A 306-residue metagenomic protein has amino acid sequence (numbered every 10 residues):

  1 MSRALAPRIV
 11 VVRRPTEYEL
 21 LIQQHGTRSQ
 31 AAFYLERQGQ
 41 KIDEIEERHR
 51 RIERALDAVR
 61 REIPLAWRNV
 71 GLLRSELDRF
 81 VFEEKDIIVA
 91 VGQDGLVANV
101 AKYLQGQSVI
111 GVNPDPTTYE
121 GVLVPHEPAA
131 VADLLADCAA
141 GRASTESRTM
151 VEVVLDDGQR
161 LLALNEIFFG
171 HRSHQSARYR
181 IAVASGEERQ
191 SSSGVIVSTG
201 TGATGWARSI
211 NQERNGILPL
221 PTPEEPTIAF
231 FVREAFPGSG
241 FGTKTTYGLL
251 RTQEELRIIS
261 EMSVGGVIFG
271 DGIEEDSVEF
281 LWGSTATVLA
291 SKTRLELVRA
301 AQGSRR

Functional and structural regions predicted by a protein language model:
S2-P7, P15, L20, Y34 (+3 more regions): Catalytic phosphate-donor-binding core of small-molecule kinases
V12-R14, S198: Short hydrophobic segments within beta-strands
Q24-E46: A solvent-exposed, charged loop/short amphipathic helix patch at secondary-structure junctions
R74-F82: A short, basic/flexible loop-to-alpha-helix module at the beginning of a structural domain
D86-I87: Structural motif
A90-D94: N-terminal glycine-rich "phosphate-gripper" loop used for MgATP/nucleotide binding and carboxylate activation
L96-A101, A203-R208: Short glycine/serine/threonine-rich phosphate/pyrophosphate-binding segments that cradle anionic phosphate groups
Y103-L123: Short, acidic/small-residue loops that bind anionic groups at enzyme active sites
